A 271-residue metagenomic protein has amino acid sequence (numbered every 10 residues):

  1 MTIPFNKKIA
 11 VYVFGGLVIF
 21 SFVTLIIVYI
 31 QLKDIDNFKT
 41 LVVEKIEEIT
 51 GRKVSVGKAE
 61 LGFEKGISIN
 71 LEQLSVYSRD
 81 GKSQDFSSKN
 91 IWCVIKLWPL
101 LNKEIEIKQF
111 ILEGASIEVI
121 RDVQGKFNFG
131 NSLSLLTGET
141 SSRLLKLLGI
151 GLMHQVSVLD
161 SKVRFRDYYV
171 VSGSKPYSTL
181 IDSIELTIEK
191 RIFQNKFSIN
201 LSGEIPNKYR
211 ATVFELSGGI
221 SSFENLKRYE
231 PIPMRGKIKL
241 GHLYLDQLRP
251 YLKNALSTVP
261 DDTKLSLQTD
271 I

Functional and structural regions predicted by a protein language model:
M1-G51: N-terminal type II signal-anchor transmembrane helix that functions as the membrane-insertion/stop-transfer segment
T2-F5, R52, Q73-T187, G241-V259: Secondary-structure transition motifs
T40, E48, K53-S55, I150 (+1 more regions): Residues that act as N-cap/strand-start positions at coil-to-secondary-structure junctions
E48-R79: N-terminal leader/targeting pre-sequences
R52, I67, K82-Q84, K208-T212: Short acidic/polar mixed-charge low-complexity motifs
F63, I95-P99, K190, S222-E224 (+1 more regions): Short, low-complexity Ser/Thr-rich regulatory SLiMs
W92-V94, S217, D270: Transmembrane beta-barrel domains of outer membrane proteins
N102-I105, S172-L267: Interface amphipathic segments
